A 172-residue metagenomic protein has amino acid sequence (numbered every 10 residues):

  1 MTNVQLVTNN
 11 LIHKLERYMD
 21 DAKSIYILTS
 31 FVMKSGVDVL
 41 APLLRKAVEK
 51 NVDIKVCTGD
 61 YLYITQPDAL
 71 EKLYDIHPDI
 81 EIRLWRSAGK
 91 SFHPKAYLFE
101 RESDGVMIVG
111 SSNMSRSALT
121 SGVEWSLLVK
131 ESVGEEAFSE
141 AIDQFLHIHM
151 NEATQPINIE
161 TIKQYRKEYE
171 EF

Functional and structural regions predicted by a protein language model:
M1-F172: PLD/PLD-like phosphodiesterase catalytic module centered on the HKD motif
